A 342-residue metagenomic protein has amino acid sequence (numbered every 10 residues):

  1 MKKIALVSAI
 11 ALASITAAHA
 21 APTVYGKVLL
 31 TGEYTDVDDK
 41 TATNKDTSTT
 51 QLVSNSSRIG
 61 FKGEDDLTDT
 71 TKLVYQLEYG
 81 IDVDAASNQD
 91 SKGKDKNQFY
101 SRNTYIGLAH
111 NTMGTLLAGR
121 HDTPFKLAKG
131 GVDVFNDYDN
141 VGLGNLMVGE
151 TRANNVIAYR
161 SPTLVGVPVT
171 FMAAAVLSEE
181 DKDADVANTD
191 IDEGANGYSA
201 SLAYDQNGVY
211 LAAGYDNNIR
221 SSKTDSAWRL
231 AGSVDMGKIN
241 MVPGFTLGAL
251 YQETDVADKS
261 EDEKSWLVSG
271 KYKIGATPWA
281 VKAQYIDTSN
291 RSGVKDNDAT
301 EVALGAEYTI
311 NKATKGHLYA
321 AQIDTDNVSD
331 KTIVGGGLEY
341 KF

Functional and structural regions predicted by a protein language model:
M1-F342: Outer-membrane beta-barrel proteins
